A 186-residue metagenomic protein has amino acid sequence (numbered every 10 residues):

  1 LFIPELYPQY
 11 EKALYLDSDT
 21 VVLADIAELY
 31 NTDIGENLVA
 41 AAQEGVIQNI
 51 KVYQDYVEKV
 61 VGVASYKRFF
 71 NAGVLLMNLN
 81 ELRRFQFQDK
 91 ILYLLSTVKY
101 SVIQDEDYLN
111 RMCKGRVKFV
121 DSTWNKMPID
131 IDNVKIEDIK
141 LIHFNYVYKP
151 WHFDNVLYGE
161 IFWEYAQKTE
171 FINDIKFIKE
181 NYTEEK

Functional and structural regions predicted by a protein language model:
L1-I3, V60-A64: Catalytic micro-motifs at enzyme active sites that drive phosphoryl/nucleotidyl and oxygen chemistry
L1-I50, L76-M77: GT-A fold catalytic core of metal-dependent nucleotide-sugar glycosyltransferases, centered on the diacidic
L6-Y7, K67-F69: Solvent-exposed alpha-helices and their adjacent loops that cap or buttress functional pockets in soluble metabolic
Y30, Q54-V57, D89-L94: Short, surface-exposed, charged loop/turn segments at secondary-structure junctions
V39-V61, G159-Q167: A short, conserved beta-to-alpha structural element at the edge of catalytic cores that scaffolds binding
S65, N71-A72, M77-K186: A glycosyltransferase accessory/donor-loop signature
